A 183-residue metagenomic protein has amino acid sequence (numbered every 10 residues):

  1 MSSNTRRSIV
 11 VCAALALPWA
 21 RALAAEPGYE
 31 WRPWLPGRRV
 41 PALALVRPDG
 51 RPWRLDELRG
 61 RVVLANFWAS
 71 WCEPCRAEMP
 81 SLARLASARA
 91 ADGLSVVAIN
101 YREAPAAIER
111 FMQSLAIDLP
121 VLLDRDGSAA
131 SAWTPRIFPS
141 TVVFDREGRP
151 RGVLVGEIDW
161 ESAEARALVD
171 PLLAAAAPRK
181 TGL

Functional and structural regions predicted by a protein language model:
R7-A25: N-terminal export signals
A25-L55: N-terminal "domain-start" segment that seeds a small globular fold
R61-V63, F67-W71, I137: Short pre-active-site segment immediately N-terminal to redox-active cysteine/selenocysteine motifs in thiol-based
L64-N66, A98, V143: Hydrophobic beta-strand core positions in alpha/beta domains
F67-R84: Conserved redox-active cysteine motifs that mediate thiol-disulfide chemistry, especially di-cysteine Cys-X(1-2)-Cys
S87-D126, F138: Conserved segment of the thioredoxin-like fold in thiol-based oxidoreductases
R110-I117, R125-D170: Thiol/disulfide oxidoreductase modules built on the thioredoxin-like
A176-L183: Non-globular targeting/processing and membrane-anchoring segments
